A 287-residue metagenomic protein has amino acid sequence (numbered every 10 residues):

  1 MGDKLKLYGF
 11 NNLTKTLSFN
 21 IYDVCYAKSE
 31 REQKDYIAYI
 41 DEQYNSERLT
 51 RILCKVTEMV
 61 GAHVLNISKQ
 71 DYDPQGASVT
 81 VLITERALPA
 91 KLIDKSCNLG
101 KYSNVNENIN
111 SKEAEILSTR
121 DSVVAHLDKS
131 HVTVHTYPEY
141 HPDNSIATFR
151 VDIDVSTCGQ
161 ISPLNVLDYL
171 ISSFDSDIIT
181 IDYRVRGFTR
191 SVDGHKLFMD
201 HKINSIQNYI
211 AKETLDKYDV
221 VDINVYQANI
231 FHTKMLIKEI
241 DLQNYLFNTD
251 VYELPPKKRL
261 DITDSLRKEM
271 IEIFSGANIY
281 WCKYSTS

Functional and structural regions predicted by a protein language model:
M1-S287: Polybasic/polar functional segments that serve as interface/processing modules
